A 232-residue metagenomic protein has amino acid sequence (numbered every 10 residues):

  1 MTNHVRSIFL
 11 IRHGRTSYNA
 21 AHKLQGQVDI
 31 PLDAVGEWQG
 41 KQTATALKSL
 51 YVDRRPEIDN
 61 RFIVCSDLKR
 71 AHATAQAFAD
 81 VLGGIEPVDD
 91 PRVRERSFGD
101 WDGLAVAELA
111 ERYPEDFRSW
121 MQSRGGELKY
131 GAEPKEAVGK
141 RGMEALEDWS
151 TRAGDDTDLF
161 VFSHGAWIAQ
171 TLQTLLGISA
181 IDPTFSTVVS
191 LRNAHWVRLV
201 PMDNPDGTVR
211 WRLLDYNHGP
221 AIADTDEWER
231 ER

Functional and structural regions predicted by a protein language model:
T2-R6, T43, G84, R96-E108 (+2 more regions): Acidic, low-complexity terminal tails and accessory targeting/binding regions of phosphate-metabolizing enzymes
I8, R61, T157-A166: Generic beta-sheet signal
R12-I85: Active-site-proximal alpha-helix that buttresses catalytic centers in soluble enzyme cores
K41-V52, G139, M143-T151: Generic structural signal for well-ordered alpha-helical scaffold segments
K48-I58, S150-G154, D203-D206: Alpha-helix termini
C65-S66, K140, F162-S163: Short beta-strand scaffold positions
V81-E144, N217, W228-R232: Phosphate-handling substructures
G165-A169, H195: GST superfamily/GST-like fold recognition
